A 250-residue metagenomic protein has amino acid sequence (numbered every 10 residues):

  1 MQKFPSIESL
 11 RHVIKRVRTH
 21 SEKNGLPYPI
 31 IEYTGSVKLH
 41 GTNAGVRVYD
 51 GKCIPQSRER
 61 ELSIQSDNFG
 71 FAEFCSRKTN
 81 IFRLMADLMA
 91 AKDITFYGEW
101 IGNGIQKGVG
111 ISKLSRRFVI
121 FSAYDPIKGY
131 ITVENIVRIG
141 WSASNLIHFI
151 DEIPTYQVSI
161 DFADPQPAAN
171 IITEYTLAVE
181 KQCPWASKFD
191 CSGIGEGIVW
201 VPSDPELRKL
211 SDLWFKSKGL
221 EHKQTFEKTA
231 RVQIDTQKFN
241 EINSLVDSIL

Functional and structural regions predicted by a protein language model:
M1-L250: Core nucleotide-handling region used for phosphoryl-transfer chemistry
